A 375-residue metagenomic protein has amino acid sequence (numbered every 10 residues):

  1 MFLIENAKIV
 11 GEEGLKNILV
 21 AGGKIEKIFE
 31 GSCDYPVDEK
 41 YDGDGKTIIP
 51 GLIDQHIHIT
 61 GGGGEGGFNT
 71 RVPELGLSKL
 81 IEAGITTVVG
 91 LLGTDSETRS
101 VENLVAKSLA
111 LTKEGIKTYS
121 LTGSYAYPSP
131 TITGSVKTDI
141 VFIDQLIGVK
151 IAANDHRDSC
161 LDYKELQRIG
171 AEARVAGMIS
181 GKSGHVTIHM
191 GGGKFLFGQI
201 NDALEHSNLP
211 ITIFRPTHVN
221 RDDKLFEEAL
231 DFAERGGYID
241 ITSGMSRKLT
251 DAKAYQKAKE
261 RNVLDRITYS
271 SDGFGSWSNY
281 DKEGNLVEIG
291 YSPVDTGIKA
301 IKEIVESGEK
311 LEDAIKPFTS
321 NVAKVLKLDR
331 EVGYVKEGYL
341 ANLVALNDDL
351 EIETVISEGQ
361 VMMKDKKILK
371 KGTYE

Functional and structural regions predicted by a protein language model:
M1-L3, K8-I49, I368: Histidine-rich, glycine-flanked metal-binding segment
N6-A7, G22-I25, K324, Y334-E375: C-terminal cap of metal-dependent C-N hydrolases
A7, G23, G45, H56 (+9 more regions): Divalent metal-coordination and catalytic microenvironments
G43-A106: Metal-associated gating/positioning segment near the N- to mid-region
G51-Q55, V88-G90, T118-T122, I147-A153 (+4 more regions): Hydrophobic faces of well-ordered beta-strands that scaffold small-molecule active sites in alpha/beta enzyme cores
T94-A106, I116-L209, D223: Buried, small/hydrophobic-residue-enriched core segments of structured protein domains
R157, E165, A171-S278, L286-V287: Active-site core of metal-dependent hydrolases
E260-L346: His/Asp/Glu-enriched, well-ordered alpha-helical/loop segment that forms or immediately abuts the divalent-metal
